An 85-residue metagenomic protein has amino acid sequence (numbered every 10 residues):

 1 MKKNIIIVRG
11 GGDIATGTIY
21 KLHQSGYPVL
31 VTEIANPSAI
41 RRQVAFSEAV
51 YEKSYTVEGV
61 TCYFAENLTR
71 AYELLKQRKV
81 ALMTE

Functional and structural regions predicted by a protein language model:
K2-E85: Buried, small/hydrophobic-residue-enriched core segments of structured protein domains
